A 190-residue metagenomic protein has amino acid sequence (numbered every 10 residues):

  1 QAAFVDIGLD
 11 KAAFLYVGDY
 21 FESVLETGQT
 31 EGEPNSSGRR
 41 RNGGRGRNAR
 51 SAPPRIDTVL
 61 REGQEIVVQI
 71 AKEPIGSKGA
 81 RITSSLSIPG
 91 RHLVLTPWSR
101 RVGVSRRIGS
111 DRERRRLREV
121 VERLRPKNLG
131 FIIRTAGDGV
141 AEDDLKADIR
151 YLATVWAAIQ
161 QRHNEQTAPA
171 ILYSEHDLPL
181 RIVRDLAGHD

Functional and structural regions predicted by a protein language model:
Q1-D190: Single-stranded RNA-binding surfaces
